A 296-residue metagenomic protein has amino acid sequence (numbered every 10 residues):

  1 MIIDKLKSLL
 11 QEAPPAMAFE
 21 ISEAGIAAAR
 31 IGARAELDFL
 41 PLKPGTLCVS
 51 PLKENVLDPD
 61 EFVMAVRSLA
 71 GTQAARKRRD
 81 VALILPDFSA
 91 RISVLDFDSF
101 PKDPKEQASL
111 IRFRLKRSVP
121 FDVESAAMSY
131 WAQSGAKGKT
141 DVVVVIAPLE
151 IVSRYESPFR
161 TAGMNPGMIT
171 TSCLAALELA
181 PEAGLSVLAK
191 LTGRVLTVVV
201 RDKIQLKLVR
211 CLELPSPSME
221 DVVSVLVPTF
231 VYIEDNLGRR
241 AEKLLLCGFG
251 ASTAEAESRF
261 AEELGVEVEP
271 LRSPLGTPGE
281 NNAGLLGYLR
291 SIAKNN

Functional and structural regions predicted by a protein language model:
M1-N296: Hydrophobic/aromatic-enriched cytosolic interaction surfaces used to assemble or bind macromolecules
